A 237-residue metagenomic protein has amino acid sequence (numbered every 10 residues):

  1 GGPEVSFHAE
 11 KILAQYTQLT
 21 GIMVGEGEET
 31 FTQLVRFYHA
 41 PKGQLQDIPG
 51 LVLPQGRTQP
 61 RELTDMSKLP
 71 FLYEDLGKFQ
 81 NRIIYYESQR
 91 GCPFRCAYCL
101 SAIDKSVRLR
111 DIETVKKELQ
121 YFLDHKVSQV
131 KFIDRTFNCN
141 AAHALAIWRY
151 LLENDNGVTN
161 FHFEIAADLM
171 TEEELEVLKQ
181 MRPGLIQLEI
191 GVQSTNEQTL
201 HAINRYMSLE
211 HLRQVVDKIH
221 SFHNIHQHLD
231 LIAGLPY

Functional and structural regions predicted by a protein language model:
G1, H226-Q227: Short beta-strand/loop segments at the ligand-binding rim of alpha/beta enzyme cores
G1-K116, Q120: Acidic, low-complexity intrinsically disordered segments
Q44-Q46, N160, Q227: Acidic/polar loop patches that form or flank catalytic/metal-binding clefts of enzymes that bind anionic ligands
P70-I225, A233-L235: Radical SAM [4Fe-4S] cluster-binding motif and immediate context
